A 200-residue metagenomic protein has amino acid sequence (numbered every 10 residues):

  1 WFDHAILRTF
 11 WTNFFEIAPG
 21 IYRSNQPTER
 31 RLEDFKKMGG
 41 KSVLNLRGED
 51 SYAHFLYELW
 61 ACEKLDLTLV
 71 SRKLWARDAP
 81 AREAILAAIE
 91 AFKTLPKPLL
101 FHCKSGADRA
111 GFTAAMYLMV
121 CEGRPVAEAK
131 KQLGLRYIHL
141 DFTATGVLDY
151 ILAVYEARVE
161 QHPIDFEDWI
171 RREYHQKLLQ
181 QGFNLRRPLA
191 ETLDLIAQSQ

Functional and structural regions predicted by a protein language model:
W1-L99, F112-Q200: Cys-dependent protein tyrosine phosphatase-like superfamily
C103: Short cysteine clusters
G106: Substrate/cofactor-recognition hotspot
R109: Active-site adenylate/phosphate-handling loop in enzymes that bind or generate adenylated species
